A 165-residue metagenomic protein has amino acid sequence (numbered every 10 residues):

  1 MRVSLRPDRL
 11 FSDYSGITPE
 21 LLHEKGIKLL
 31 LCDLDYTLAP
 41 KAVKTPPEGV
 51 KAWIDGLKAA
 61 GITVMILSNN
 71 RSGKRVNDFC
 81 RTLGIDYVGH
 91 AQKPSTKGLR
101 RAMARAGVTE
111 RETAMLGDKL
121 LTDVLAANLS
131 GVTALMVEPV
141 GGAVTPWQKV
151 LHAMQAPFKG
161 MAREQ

Functional and structural regions predicted by a protein language model:
R2-C32, A39, V43-K44, K51-L67 (+1 more regions): Asp-based, Mg2+/Mn2+-dependent phosphohydrolase catalytic module
